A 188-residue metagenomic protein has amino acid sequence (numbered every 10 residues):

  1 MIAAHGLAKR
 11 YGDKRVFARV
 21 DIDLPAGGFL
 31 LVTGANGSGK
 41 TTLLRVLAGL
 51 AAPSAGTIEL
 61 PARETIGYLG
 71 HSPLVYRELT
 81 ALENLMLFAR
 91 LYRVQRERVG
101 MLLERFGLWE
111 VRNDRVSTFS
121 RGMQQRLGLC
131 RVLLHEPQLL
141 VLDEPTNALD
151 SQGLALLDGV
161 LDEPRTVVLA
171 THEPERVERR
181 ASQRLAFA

Functional and structural regions predicted by a protein language model:
I2, F17-R19: Conserved structural motif at the start of ABC-family nucleotide-binding domains
T33-A35: The feature captures the beta-strand-to-loop junction immediately N-terminal to the Walker
A48: Helix-to-loop junction immediately C-terminal to a conserved catalytic motif
M86, R96-V111: Conserved ABC ATPase "signature" region
L129: Hydrophobic anchor residue at the start of the ABC signature
L140-E144: Catalytic Walker B motif of ABC-type/P-loop ATPase nucleotide-binding domains
